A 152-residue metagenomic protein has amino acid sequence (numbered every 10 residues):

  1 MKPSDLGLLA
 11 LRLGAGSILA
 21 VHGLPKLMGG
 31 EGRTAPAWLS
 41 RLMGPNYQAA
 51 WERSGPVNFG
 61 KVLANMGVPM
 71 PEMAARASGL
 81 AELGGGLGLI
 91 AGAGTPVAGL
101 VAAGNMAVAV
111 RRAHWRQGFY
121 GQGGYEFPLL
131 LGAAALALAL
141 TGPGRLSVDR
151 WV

Functional and structural regions predicted by a protein language model:
M1-W51, A64, P69-L80, G84-L87 (+1 more regions): Extended, low-polarity transmembrane helix blocks
